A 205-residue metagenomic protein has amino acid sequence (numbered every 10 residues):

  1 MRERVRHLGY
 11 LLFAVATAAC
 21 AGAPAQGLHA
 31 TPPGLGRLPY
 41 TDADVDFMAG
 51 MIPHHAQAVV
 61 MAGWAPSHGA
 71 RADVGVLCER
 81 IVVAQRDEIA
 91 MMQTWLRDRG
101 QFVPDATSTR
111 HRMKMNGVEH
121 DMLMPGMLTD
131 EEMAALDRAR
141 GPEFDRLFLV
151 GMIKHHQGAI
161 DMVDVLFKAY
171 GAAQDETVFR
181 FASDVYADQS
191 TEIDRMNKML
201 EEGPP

Functional and structural regions predicted by a protein language model:
M1-Y10: Bacterial N-terminal signal peptides that target proteins for export
G9-A18: Bacterial N-terminal signal peptides
A21-P205: All-alpha RGS (Regulator of G-protein Signaling) helical domain and cognate RGS-like helical scaffolds
